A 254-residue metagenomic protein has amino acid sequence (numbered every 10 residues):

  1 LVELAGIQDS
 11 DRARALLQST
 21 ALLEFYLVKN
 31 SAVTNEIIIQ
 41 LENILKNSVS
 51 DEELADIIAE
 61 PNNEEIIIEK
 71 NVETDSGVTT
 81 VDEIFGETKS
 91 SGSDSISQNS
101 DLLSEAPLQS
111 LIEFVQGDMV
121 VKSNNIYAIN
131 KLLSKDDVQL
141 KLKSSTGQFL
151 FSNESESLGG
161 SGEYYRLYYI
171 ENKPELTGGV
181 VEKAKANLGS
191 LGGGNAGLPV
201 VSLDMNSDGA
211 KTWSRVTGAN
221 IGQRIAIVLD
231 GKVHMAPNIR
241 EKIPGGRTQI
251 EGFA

Functional and structural regions predicted by a protein language model:
L1-I239, T248: Non-transmembrane, solvent-exposed regions of membrane trafficking/translocation machinery
E241-I243: A short acidic/small-residue loop/turn micro-motif
G245-A254: Actuator/coupling domain of P-type ATPases
